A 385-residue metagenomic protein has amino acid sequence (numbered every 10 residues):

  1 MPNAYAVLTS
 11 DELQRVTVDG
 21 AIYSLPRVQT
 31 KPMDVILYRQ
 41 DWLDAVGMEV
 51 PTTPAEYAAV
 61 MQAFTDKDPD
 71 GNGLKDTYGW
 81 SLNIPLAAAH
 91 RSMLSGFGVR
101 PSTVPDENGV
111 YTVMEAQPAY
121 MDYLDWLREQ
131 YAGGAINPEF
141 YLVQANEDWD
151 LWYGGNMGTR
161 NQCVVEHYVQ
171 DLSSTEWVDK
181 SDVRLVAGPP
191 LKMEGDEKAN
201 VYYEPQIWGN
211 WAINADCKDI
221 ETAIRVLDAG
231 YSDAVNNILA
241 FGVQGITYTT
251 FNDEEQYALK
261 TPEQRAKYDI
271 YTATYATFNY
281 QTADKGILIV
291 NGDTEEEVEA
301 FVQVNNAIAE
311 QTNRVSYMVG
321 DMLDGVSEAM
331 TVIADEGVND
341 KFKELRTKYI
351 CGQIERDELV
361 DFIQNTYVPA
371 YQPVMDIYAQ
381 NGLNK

Functional and structural regions predicted by a protein language model:
M1-K385: Extracytoplasmic/secretory soluble proteins
